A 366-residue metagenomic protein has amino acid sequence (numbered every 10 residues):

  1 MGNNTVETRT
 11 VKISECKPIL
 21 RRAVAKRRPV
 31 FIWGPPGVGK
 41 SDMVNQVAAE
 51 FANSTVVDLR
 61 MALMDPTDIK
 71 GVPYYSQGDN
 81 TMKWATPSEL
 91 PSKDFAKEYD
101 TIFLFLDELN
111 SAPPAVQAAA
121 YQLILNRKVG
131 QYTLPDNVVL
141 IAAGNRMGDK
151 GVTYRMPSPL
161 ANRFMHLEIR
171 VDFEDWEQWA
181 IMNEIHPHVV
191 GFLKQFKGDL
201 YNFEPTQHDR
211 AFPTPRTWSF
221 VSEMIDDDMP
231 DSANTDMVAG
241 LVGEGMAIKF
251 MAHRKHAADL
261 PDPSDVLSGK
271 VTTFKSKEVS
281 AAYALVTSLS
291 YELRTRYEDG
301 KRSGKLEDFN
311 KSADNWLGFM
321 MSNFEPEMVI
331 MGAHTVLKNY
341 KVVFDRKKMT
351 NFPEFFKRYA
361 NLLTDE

Functional and structural regions predicted by a protein language model:
G2-Q195: AAA+ P-loop NTPase catalytic core and its hallmark functional loops
V11-E15, H208-P213, V271-A284, N323-F324: Structural motif
E15, I19, D175-Q178, P187-F192 (+9 more regions): Exposed alpha-helical structural elements
S76, R127, Q131, I225-M229 (+2 more regions): Amphipathic alpha-helical interaction segments
A180-L241: Conserved AAA+ ATPase small/helical "lid" subdomain
T235-Y297: Accessory nucleic acid-recognition modules appended to NTPase machines
V279-E366: Terminal-proximal interaction/regulatory segments of ATP-powered molecular machines
